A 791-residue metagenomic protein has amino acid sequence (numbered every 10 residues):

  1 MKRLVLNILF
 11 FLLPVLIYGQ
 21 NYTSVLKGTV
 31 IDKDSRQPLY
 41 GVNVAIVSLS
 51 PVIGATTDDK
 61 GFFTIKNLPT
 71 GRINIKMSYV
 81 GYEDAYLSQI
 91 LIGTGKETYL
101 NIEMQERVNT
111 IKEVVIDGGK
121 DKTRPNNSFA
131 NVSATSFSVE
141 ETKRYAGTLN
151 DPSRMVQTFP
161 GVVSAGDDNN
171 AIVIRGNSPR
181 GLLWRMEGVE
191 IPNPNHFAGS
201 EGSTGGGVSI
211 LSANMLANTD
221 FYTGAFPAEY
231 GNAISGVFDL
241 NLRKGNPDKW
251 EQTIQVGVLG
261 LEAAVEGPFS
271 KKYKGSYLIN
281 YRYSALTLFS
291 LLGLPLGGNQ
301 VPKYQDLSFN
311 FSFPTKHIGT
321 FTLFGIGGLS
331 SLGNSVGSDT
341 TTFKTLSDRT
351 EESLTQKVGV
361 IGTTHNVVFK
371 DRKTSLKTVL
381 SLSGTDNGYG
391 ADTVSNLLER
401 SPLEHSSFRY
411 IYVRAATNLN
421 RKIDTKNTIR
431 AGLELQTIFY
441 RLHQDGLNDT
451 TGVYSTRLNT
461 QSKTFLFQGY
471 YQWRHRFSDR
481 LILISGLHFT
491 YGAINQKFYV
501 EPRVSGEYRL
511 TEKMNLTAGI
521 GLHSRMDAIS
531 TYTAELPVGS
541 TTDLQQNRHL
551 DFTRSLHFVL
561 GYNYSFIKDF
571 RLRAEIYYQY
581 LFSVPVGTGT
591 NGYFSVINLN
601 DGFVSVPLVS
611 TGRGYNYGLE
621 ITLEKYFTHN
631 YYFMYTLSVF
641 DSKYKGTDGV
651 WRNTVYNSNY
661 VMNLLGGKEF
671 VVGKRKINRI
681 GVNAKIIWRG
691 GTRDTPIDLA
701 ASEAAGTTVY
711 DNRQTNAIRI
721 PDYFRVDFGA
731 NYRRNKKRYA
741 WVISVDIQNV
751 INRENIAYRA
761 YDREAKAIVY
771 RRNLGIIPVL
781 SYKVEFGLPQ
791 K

Functional and structural regions predicted by a protein language model:
G19-E113, G119: Periplasm-facing N-terminal accessory domains of Gram-negative outer-membrane beta-barrel systems
I90-Y99, E113-F226, V237, R243: Periplasmic N-terminal accessory/gating domains of Gram-negative outer-membrane beta-barrel systems
E190, N195, E201, S338-D339 (+6 more regions): Surface-exposed extracellular loop regions of Gram-negative outer-membrane beta-barrel proteins, predominantly
G257-Y283, L296-G333, S353-T378, L382 (+1 more regions): Transmembrane beta-barrel wall of Gram-negative outer-membrane proteins
L288, G298, T320-R372, G384-Y410 (+1 more regions): Flexible loop and strand-edge segments within Gram-negative outer membrane beta-barrel domains
F408, Y412-A416, R457-Y470, N547 (+3 more regions): Outer membrane beta-barrel strand-and-loop segments of large Gram-negative receptors, especially TonB-dependent
Y578-Y580, G602-G690: Gram-negative outer-membrane beta-barrel transporters
F633, K685-T707, P721-D727, N731-K791: C-terminal beta-signal and adjacent terminal beta-strands/loops of Gram-negative outer-membrane beta-barrel proteins
